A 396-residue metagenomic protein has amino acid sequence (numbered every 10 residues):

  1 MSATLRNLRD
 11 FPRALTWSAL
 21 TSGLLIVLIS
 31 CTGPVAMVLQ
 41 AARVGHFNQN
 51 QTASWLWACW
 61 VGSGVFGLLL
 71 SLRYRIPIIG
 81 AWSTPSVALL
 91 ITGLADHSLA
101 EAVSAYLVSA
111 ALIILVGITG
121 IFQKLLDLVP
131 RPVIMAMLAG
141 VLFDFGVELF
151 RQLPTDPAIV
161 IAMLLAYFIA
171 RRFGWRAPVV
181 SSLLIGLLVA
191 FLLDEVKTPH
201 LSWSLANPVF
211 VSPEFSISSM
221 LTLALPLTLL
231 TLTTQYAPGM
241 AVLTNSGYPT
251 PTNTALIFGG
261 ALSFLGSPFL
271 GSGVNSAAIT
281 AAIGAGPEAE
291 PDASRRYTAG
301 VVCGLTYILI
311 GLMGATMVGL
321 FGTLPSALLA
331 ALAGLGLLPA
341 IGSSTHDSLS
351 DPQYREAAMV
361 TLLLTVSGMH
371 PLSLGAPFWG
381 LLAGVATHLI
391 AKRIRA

Functional and structural regions predicted by a protein language model:
M1-A53, V179-N253: Helix-loop-helix hairpins and the membrane-proximal interhelical loops of multi-pass alpha-helical transport proteins
S2-R13, A19-V38, W57-L138, T250-L338: Helix-loop-helix junctions within the multi-pass membrane cores of secondary transporters/permeases
T32-G33, A158, T234, S276 (+1 more regions): Residue-level signal for transmembrane alpha-helical positions in Major Facilitator Superfamily
R43, D127, T244, S267 (+1 more regions): Short polybasic/polar patches that bind polyanions
W55-W57, W82, L153, Y167 (+2 more regions): Tryptophan-centered motif/residue detector
L89-L90, A166, I185, V242 (+2 more regions): Buried hydrophobic packing segments
A95-L201, V302-A396: Membrane-embedded alpha-helical modules
R171-R176, G247-Y248, E290-D292: Membrane-interface helix-boundary motifs at transmembrane edges
